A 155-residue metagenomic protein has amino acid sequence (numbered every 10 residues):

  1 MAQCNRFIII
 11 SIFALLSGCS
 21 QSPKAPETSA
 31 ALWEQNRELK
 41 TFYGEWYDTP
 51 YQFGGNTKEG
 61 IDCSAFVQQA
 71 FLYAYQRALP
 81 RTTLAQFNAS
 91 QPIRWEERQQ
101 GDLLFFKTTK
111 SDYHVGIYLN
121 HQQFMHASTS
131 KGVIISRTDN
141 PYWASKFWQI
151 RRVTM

Functional and structural regions predicted by a protein language model:
M1-I8: Bacterial N-terminal signal peptides that target proteins for export
I9-F13: Hydrophobic helical h-region of N-terminal Sec-dependent signal peptides in bacterial secretory/periplasmic proteins
L15-G18: C-terminal motif of bacterial Sec signal peptides marking the signal peptidase cleavage site
S20-Q91, H114, A127: N-terminal capping segments
D48-Q52, L103, M155: A broad detector of the eukaryotic-type serine/threonine protein kinase catalytic domain
R77-I134, T138-N140: ...with weaker cross-activation on analogous glycine-rich loops/strands in unrelated enzymes
W143-M155: Glycine- and charge-enriched low-complexity intrinsically disordered segments
